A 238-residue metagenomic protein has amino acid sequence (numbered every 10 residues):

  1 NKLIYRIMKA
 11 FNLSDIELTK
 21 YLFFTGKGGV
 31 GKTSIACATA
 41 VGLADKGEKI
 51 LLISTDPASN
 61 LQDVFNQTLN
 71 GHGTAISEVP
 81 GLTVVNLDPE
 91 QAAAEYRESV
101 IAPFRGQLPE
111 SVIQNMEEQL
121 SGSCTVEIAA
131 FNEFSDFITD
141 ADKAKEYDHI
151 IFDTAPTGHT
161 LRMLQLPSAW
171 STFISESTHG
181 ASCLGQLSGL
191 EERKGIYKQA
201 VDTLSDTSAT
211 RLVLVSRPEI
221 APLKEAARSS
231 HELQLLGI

Functional and structural regions predicted by a protein language model:
K2-V30, C37-L51, T55-H72: Extreme N-terminal, non-catalytic leader segments that precede Walker-type/kinase nucleotide-binding cores
K9-A10, S14-D15, V30, S34-A38 (+3 more regions): Conserved catalytic-core segment of NTP-binding enzymes
F23-T25, M116-L120, R211-V215: Glycine- and acidic
G42-S111: N-terminal phosphate/diphosphate-binding loop that engages ATP/GTP or pyrophosphate donors across diverse enzyme folds
L61, V85-Q91, E118-T125, L184-E192: Low-complexity, flexible helical/coil segments
N70, T74, S121, T125 (+2 more regions): Short capping/connector residues at structural and topological boundaries
E90-A93, I101, P109-I113, F131 (+3 more regions): Alpha-helix initiation and N-capping motif
S99-I138: ATP-hydrolysis module of ASCE/P-loop NTPase motor domains, specifically the Walker B Asp-Glu catalytic pair
